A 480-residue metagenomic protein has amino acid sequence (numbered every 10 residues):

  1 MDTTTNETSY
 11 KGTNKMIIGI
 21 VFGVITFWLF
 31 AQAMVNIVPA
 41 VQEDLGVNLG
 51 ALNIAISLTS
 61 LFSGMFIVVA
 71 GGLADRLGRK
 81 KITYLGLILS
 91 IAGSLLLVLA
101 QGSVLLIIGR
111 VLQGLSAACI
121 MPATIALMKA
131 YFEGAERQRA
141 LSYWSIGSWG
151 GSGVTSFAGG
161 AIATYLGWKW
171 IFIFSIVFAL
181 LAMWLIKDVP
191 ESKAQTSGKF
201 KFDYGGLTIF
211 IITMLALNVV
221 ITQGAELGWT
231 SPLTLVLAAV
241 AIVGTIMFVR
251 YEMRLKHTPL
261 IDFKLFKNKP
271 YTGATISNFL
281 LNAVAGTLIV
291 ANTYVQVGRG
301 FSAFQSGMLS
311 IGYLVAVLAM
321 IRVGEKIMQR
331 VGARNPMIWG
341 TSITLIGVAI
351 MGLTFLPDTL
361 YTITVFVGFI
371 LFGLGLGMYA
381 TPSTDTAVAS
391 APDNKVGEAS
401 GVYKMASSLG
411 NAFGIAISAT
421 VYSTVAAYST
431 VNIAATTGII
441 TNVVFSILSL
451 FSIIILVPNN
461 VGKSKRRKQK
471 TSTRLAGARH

Functional and structural regions predicted by a protein language model:
M1-G12, L456-H480: Intrinsic disorder in cytosolic terminal tails and internal cytosolic loops of multi-pass membrane transporters
K15-L52, I56-L58, I120, L288-N292: Extracytoplasmic
I18-T26, M34-N36, Y165, G205 (+3 more regions): 12-transmembrane solute porter fold
W28, Q32, V98, G114-P122 (+3 more regions): Small-residue-rich segments within alpha-helical transmembrane domains of MFS-like 12-TM solute carriers
L49-G50, G134-W144, A303-F304, D393-V402: Loop-to-transmembrane helix entry/capping segments in MFS-fold secondary transporters and related SLC/MFSD carriers
S57-G71, M121-I125, I311-V323: Central cavity-lining transmembrane alpha-helices of secondary-active solute carriers, predominantly the Major
G72-G205: Helix-loop-helix hairpins in multi-pass membrane proteins, especially solute transporters
T164-S277, L309: Hydrophobic transmembrane-helix bundles of small-molecule transporters
